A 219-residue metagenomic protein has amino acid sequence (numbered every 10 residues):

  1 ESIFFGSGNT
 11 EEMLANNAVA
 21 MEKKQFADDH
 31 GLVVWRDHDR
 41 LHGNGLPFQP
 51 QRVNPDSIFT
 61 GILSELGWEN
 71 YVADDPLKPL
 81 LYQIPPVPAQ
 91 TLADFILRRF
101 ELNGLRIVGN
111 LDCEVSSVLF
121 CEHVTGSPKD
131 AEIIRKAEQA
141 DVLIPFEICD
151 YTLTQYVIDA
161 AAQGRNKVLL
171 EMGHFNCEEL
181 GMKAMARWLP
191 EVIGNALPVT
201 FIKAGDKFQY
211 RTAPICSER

Functional and structural regions predicted by a protein language model:
E1-R219: Hydrophobic structural segments
